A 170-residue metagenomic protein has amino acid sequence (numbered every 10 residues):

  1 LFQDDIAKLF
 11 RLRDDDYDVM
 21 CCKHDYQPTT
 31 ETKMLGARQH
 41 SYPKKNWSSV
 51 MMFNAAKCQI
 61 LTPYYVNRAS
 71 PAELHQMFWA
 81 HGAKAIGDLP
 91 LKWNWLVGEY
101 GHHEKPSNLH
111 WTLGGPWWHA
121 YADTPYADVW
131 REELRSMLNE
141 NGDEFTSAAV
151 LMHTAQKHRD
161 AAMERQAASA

Functional and structural regions predicted by a protein language model:
L1-T29, M52-Q59: GT-A fold catalytic core of metal-dependent nucleotide-sugar glycosyltransferases, centered on the diacidic
D4, Y42-S48: Residues forming well-ordered secondary-structure scaffolds
L9, S41-P43, W79: Homeobox/homeodomain signature
R13, P43-K45, G101-H102: Extracellular/periplasmic catalytic domains that process cell-envelope and extracellular macromolecules
P28-M34, H119: Short, charged, surface-exposed secondary-structure boundary motifs
L35-H40: Short, P/G- and charge-enriched loop/turn segments at secondary-structure junctions
S48-A170: A glycosyltransferase accessory/donor-loop signature
